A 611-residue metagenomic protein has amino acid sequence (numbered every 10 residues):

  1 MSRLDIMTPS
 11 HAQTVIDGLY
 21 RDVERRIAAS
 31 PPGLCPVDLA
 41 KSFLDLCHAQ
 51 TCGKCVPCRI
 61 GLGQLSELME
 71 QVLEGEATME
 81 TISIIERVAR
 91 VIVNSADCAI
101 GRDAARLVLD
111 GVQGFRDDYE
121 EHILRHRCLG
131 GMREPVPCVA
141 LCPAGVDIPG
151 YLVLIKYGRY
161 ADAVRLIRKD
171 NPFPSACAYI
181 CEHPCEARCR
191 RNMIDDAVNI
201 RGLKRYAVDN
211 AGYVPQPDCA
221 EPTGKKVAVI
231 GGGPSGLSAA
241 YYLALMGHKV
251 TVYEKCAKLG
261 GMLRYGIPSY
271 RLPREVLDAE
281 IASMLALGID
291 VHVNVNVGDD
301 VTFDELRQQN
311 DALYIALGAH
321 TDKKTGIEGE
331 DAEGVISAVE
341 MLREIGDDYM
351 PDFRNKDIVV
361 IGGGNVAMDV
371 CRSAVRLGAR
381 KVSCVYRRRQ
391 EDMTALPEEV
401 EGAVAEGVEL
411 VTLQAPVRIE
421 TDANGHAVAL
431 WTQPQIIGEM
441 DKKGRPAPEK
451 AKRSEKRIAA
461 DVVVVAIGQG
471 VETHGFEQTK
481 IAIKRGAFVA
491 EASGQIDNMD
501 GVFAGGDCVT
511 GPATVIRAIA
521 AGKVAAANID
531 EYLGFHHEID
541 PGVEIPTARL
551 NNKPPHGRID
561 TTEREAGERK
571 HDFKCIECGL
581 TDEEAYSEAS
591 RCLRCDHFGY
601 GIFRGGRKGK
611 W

Functional and structural regions predicted by a protein language model:
M1-L129: Redox cofactor-anchoring modules in respiratory/redox and cofactor-processing assemblies
D45-E67, R90-L107, G130-G150, P172-M193 (+1 more regions): Local cysteine-cluster metal-coordination motifs and their immediate loop/turn environment, predominantly Fe-S cluster
C128-L129, P137-C138, E401-G402, A415-T421 (+4 more regions): Mid-to-C-terminal Rossmann-like scaffold of FAD/NAD(P)H-dependent oxidoreductases
Y206-A220, A282-D299, D322-L377, I483-M499: Glycine-rich dinucleotide-binding loop and its adjacent helix/turn
K225-K249, A367-V375: N-terminal Rossmann-like FAD-binding beta1-loop-alpha1 element of flavoenzymes
K249-V252, C256-L287, V291, I345 (+2 more regions): Rossmann-like dinucleotide-binding cores of NAD(P)H-dependent redox enzymes
D331-N355, M440-P512, I545-A548, N552-P554: FAD-site-proximal beta/loop scaffold in flavoenzymes
V370, C508-I539: A conserved FAD-binding loop/helix module that cradles the flavin
